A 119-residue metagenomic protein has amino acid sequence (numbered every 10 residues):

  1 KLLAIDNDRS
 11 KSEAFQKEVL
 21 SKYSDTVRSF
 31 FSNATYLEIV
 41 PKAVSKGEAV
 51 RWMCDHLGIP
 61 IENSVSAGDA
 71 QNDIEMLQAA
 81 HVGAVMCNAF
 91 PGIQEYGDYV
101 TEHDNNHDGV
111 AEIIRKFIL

Functional and structural regions predicted by a protein language model:
K1-A67: Conserved acidic, metal-coordinating active-site core of Asp-based, Mg2+-dependent phosphoryl-transfer enzymes
E38-L119: Mg2+-dependent phosphoryl-transfer enzymes with acidic/Ser/Thr/Gly-rich catalytic loops
